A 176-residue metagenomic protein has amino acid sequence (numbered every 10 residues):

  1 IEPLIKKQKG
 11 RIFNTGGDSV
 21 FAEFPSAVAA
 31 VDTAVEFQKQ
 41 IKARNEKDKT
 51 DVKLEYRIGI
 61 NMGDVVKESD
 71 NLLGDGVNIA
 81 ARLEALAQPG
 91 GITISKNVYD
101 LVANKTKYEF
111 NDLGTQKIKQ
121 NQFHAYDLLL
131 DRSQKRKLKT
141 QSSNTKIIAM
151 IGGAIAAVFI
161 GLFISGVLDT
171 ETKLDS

Functional and structural regions predicted by a protein language model:
I1-P25, E46: Conserved helix-loop-beta segment at the catalytic/binding core of cyclic-nucleotide signaling proteins
A22-F123, D127: Catalytic beta-strand-to-alpha-helix segment of the class III nucleotidyl cyclase homology domain
G90, N97-D169: Intrinsically disordered, glycine/charged-rich C-terminal tails and inter-domain linkers that flank nucleotidyl cyclase
T170-S176: Acidic, proline/glycine-rich low-complexity intrinsically disordered segments
